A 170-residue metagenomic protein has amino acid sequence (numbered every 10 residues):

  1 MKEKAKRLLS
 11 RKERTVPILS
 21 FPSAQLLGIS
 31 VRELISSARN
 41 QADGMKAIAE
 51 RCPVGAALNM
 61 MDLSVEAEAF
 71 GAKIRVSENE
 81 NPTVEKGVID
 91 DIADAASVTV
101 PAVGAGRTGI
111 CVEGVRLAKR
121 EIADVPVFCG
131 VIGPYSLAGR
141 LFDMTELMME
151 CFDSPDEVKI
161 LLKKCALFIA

Functional and structural regions predicted by a protein language model:
M1-E78: N-terminal basic, low-complexity leaders that serve as flexible interaction/assembly modules and, when applicable, as
R75-A170: Active-site-proximal, glycine-rich beta->alpha crossover segments in alpha/beta enzymes that shape flexible
